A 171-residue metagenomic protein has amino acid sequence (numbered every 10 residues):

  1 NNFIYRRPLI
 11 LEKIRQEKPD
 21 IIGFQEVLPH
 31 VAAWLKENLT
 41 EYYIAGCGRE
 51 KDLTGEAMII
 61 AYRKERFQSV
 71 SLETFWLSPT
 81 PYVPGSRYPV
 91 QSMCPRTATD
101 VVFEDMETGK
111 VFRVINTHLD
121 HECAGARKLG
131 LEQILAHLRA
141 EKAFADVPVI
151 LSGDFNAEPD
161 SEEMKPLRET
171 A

Functional and structural regions predicted by a protein language model:
N1-F3: Mobile, glycine- and charge-enriched loop segments and immediately flanking short secondary-structure elements within
Y5, L9, K13, W34 (+4 more regions): Alpha-helical elements of Rossmann-like donor-binding domains used by nucleotide-donor carbohydrate transfer enzymes
I10-I14, K18-F24: Proline-aspartate-enriched helix->loop->beta-strand connector
Q16-K18, D105-G109, E141-V147: Glycine-rich phosphate-binding loop signature in dinucleotide/nucleotide-binding domains
P19-I21, L119-C123: Second-shell loop/turn segments in exported
I21-I115: Structured beta-strand-rich core segments of catalytic domains in phosphoester-bond hydrolases
Q25, T117, S152-D154: Active-site flanking residues adjacent to catalytic metal/cofactor-binding acidic residues
R113, E122-A171: Metal-dependent phosphoesterases centered on the DNase I-like endonuclease/exonuclease/phosphatase
